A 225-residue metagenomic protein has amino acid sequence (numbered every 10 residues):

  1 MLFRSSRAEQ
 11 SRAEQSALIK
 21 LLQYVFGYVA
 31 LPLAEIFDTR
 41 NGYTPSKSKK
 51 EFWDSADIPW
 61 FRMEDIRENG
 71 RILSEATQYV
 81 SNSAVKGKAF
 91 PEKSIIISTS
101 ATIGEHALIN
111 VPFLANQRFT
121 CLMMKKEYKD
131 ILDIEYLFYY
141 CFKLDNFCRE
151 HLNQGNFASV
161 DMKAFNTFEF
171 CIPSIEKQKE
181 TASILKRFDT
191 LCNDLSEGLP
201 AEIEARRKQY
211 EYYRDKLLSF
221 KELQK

Functional and structural regions predicted by a protein language model:
M1, K20-Y43, E202, K208 (+1 more regions): Non-catalytic DNA-recognition/assembly elements of restriction-modification systems
S6-A8, R12-A13, L33-I36, E68 (+3 more regions): Basic, amphipathic alpha-helical recognition segments used for DNA target recognition
Y24-G27, K47, S83-A84, E197: Short, solvent-exposed loop/turn positions at domain surfaces that link secondary-structure elements or cap domain
A30-I36, I58, P91-S94, Y140 (+3 more regions): Short, structured motif recognition centered on aromatic/hydrophobic residues
I36-K49, E64-E92: Sequence-specific dsDNA recognition surfaces
R62-M63, S83-F142: A short beta-sheet element
A115, D189-T190, L199-D215: Short amphipathic alpha-helical linker/capping segments at the junctions of internal repeats and modular domains
